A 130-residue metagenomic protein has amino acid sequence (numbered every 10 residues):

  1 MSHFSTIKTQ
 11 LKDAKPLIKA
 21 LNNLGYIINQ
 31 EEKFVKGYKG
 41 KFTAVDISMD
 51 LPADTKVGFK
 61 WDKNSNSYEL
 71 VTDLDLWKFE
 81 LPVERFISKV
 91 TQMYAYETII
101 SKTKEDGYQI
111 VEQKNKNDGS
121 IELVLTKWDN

Functional and structural regions predicted by a protein language model:
M1-N130: Interaction-mediating elements
